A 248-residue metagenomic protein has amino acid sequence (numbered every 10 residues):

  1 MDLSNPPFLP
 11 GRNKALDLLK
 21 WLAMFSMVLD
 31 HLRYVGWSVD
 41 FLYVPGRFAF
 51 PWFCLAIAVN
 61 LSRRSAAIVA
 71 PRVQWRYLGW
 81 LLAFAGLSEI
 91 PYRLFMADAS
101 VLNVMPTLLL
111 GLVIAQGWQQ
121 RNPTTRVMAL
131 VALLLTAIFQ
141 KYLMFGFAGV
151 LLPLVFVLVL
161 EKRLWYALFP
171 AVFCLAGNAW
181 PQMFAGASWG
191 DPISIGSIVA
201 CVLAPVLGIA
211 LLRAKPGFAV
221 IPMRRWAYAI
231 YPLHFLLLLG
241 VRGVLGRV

Functional and structural regions predicted by a protein language model:
M1-V248: Alpha-helical transmembrane segments and their immediate juxtamembrane cytosolic regions
